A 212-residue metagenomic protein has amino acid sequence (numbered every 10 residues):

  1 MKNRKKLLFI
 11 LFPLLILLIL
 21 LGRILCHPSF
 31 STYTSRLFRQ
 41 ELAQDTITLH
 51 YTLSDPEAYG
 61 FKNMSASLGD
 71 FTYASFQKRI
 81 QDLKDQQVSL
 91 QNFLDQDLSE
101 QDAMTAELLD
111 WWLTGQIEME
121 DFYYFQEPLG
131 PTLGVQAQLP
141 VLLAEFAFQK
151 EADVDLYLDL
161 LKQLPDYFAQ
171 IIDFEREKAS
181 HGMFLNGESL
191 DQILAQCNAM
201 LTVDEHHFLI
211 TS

Functional and structural regions predicted by a protein language model:
M1-K6: Positively charged n-region of N-terminal signal peptides that target proteins for export
L7-S212: N-terminal maturation segment of proteins
